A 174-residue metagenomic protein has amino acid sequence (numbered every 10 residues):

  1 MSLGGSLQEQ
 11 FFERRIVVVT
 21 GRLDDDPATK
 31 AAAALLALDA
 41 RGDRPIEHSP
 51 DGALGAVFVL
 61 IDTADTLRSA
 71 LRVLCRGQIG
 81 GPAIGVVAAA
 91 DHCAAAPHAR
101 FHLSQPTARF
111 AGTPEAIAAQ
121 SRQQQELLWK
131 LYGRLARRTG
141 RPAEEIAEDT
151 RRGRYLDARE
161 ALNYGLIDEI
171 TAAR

Functional and structural regions predicted by a protein language model:
M1-R174: Terminal-region recognition feature
